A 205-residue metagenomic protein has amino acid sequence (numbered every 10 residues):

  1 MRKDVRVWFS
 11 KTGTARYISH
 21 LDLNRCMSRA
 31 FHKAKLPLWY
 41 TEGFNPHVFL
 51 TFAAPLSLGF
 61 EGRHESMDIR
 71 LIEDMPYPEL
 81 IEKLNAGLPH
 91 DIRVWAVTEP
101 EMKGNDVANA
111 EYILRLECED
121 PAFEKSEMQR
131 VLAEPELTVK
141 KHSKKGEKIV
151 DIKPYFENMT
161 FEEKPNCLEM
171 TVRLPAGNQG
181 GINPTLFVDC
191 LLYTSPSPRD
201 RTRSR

Functional and structural regions predicted by a protein language model:
V7-S10, A110-L116: Short glycine-/aliphatic-rich beta-strand segments at the starts of folded cytosolic domains
A15-L38: N-terminal ordered "arm"
Y40-I69: Short, charge-patterned binding micro-sites
R63-I113: Ordered, amphipathic secondary-structure segments that act as subunit-interaction surfaces in large macromolecular
M75-E82, D120-M128, N178-T185: Short, conserved charged micro-motifs
P135-E136, K141-V150, P154, T185: Long, contiguous binding/interaction regions
L168-D189: Glycine-rich, aromatic-bearing surface loops/beta-hairpins
Y193-T202: Conserved small/polar residues in nucleotide/adenosyl-binding loops
